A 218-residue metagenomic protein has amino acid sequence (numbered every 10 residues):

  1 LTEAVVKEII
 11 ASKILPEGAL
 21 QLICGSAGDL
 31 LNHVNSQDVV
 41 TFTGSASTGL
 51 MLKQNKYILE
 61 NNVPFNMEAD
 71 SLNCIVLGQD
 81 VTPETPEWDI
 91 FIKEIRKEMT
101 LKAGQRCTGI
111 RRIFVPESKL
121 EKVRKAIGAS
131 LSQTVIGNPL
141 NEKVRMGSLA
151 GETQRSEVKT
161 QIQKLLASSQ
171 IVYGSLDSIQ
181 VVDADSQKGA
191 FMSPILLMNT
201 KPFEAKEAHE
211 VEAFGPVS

Functional and structural regions predicted by a protein language model:
L1-K13, P216: Conserved small-residue-rich beta-alpha loop and adjacent elements that most often cradle the phosphate/pyrophosphate
T2, A205-H209: Extended hydrophobic-aromatic, low-complexity segments
T2, T43, T48: Ser/Thr-centric signal marking residues that sit in or immediately flank functional binding/regulatory motifs
T2-E3, H33, K53: A short acidic (Asp/Glu
E8-I14, G18-A19, Q37-V39, S47-E204: ALDH superfamily catalytic-core signature
L20-T41, S45: A structured beta-alpha segment of the ubiquitous adenosine-cofactor-binding alpha/beta core
A213: C-terminal catalytic subdomain
